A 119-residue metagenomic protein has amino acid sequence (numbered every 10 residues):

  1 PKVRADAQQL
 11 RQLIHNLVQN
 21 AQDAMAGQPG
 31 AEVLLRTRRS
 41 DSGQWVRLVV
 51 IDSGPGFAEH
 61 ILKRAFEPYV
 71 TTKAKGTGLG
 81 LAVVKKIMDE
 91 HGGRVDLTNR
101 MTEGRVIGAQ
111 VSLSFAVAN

Functional and structural regions predicted by a protein language model:
P1-R4, Q8: A short, conserved loop immediately preceding a beta-strand within the C-terminal catalytic
M25, P55-A58: A short glycine-centered beta->alpha linker in the GHKL/HATPase_c
G30-G43: Short beta-strand/loop element within the Bergerat-fold HATPase_c
D52: Acidic ATP/Mg2+-coordinating residue in the GHKL
F57-P68: Short conserved segment of the HATPase_c
G80, V84: Short alpha-helical Gxxx[C/S/T] motif in the catalytic ATP-binding
M88-D89: Detector for a conserved hydrophobic position within an alpha-helical segment of the HATPase_c
